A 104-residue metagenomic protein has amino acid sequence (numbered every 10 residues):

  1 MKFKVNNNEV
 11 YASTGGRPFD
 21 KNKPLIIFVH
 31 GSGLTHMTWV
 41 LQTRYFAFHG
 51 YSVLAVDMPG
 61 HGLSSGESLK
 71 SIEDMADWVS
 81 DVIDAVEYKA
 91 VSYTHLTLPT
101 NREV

Functional and structural regions predicted by a protein language model:
M1-L25, F48-Y51, E87-Y88, T94: Alpha/beta-hydrolase fold catalytic core
K2-K4, G31, E67, S71: Pocket-edge positions in alpha/beta enzyme catalytic cores
G15-L63: Conserved HGGG/HGGXW glycine-rich cap/lid loop of the alpha/beta-hydrolase fold
F48, A55-Y93: Active-site loop/oxyanion-hole signature of alpha/beta-hydrolase fold enzymes
T94-T100: Conserved small/polar residues in nucleotide/adenosyl-binding loops
